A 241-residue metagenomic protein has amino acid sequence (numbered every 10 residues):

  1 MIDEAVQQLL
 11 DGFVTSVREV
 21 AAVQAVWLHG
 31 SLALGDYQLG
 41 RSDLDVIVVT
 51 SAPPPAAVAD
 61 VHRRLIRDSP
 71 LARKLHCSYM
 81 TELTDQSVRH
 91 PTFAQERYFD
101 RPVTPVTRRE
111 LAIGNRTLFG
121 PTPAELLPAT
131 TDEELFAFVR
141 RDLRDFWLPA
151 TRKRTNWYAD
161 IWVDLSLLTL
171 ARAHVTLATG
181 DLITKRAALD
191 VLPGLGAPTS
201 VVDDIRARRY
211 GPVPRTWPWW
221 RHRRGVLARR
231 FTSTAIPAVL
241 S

Functional and structural regions predicted by a protein language model:
M1-A5, A59-D160, L167, A173: Conserved NTP/Mg2+-binding pocket subregion across the NTase superfamily
M1-W27, A56-V58, S241: Helical scaffold of the NTase/Pol beta-like nucleotidyltransferase catalytic core
E19-A22, G40, L71: Short, structurally constrained coil/turn elements that cap an alpha-helix or connect an alpha-helix to the following
L28-L65, K74-T81: Catalytic metal-binding acidic patch
G35-Q38, D85-H90, V213: Short, solvent-exposed polar/charged micro-motifs at secondary-structure junctions
E125-S241: Nucleotidyltransferase catalytic cores
